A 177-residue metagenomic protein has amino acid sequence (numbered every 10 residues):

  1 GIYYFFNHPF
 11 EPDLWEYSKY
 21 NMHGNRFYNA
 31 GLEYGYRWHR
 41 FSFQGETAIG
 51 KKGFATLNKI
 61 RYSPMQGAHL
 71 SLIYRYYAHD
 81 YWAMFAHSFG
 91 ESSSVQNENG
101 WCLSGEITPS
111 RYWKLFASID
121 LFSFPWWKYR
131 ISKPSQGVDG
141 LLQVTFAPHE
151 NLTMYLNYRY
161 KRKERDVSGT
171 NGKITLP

Functional and structural regions predicted by a protein language model:
Y4-F5, E11-N29, E33-P177: Exposed, low-structure sequence patches enriched in small/polar residues
